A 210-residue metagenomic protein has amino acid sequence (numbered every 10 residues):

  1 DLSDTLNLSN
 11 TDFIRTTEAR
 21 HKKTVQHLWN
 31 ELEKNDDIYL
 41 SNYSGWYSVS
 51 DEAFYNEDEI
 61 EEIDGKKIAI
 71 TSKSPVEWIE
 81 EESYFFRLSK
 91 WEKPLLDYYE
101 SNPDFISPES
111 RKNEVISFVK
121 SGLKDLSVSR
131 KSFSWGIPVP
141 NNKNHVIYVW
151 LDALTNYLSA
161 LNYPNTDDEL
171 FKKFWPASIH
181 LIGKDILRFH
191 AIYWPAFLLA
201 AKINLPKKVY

Functional and structural regions predicted by a protein language model:
D1-L40, W194-F197: N-terminal Rossmann-like or analogous alpha/beta NTP/dinucleotide-binding catalytic cores that position adenine
S3-D4, K66-K67, E169: Short, flexible segments with low predicted structural confidence
L8-N10, Y43, N204-P206: Short secondary-structure junction motifs
R15, R20-T24, I70-Y210: Structured secondary-structure scaffolds
H21-H27, V49-D58, I137: Short, solvent-exposed polar/charged micro-motifs at secondary-structure junctions
N35-S41, S101-I106: Short, polar/flexible loop-turn hinges at active-site or ligand-entry regions and domain interfaces
D36-E92, L96: Cys/His-rich short segments
